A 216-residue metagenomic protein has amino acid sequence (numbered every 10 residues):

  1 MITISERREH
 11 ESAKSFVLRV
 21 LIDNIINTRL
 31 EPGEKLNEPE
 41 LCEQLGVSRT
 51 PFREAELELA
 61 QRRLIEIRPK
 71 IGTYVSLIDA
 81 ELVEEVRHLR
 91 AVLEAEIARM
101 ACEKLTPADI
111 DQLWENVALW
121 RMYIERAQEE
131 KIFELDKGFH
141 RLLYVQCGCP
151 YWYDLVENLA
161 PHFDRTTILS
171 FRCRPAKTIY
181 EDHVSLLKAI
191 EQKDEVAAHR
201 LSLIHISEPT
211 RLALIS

Functional and structural regions predicted by a protein language model:
M1-E103, S207: Short linear motifs at protein or domain termini
S12, I110-D111, R174-T178: Short helix-capping and inter-helix turn/linker motifs at the boundaries of alpha-helical repeat units
L59, W120-Y123, A213: Signal-transduction coiled-coil helices of two-component systems
E66-R68, D136, T178-Y180: Short, flexible turn/loop "capping" segments at secondary-structure junctions
V86, K104-I168, E181-A189, A197-L203: Conserved amphipathic alpha-helical segments that form helical-bundle/coiled-coil interaction surfaces
I204-E208, L212-S216: Single conserved hydrophobic/aromatic residue that forms the stacking wall/gate of nucleotide- or nucleobase-binding
